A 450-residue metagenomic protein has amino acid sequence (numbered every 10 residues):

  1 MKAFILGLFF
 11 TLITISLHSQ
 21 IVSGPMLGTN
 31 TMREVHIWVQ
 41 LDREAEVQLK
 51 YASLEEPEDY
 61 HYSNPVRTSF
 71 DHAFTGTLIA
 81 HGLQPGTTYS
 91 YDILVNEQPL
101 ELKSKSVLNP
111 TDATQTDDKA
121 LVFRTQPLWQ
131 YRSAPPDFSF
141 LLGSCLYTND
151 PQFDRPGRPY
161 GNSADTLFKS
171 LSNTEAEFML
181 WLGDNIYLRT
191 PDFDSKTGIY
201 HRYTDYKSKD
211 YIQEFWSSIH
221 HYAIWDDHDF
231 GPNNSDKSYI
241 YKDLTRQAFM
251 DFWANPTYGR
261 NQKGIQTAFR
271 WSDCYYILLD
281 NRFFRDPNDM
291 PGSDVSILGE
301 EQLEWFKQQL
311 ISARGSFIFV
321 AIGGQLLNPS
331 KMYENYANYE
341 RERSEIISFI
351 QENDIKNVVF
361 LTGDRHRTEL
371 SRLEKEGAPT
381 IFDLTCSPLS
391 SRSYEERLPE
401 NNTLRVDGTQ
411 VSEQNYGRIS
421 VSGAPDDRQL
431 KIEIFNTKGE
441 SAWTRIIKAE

Functional and structural regions predicted by a protein language model:
M1-V22: Bacterial Sec-dependent N-terminal signal peptides
Q20-E450: Metal-dependent phosphoester/phosphodiester hydrolase catalytic core
